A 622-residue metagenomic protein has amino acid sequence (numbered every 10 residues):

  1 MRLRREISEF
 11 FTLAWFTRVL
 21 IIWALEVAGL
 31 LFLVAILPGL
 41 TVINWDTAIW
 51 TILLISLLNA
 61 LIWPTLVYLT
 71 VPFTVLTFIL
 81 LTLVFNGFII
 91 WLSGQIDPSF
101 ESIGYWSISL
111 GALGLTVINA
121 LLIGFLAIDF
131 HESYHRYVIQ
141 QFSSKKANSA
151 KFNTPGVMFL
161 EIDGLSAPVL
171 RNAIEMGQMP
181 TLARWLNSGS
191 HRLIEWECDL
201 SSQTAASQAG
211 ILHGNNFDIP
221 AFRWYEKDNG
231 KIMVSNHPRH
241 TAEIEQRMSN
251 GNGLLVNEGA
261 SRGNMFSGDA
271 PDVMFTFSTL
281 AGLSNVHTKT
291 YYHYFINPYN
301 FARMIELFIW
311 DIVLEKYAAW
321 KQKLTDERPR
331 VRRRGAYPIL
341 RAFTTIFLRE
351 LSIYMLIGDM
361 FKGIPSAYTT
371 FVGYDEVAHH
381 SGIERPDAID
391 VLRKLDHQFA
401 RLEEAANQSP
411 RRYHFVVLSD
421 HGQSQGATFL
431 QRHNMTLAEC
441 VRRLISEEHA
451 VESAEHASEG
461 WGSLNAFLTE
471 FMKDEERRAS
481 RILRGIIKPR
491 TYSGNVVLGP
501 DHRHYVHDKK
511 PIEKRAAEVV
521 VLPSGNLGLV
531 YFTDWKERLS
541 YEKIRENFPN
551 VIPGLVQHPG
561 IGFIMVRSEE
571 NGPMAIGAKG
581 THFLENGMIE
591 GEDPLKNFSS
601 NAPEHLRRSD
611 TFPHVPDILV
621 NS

Functional and structural regions predicted by a protein language model:
M1-W106, L110, G114, I118-F130: Juxtamembrane/disordered regions of integral membrane proteins
H131-S133, G214-G382, I487-V496, L522-Y541 (+4 more regions): His/Asp/Glu-rich, glycine-adjacent segments that coordinate divalent cations and/or stabilize oxyanion chemistry on
S133-S190, R432: Active-site-proximal N-terminal segment of extracellular/periplasmic enzymes that hydrolyze or transfer
N172-A209, G214-D218: Short, structured active-site-proximal loop/turn typified by the sulfatase FGly-forming signature C/S-X-P-X-R
A173-Q178, T279-L283, G382-I389, Q425-V441 (+3 more regions): Short secondary-structure boundary/capping segments
I346-F347, A367, Y374-F415, E439-H449 (+1 more regions): A long, amphipathic alpha-helix that forms part of the scaffold/cap immediately adjacent to metal-dependent active
D396-T436, P573-I576: Metal-dependent active-site segment of extracytoplasmic phospho-/sulfohydrolases and closely related
H421-N526, K579, L584-L595, V615-P616 (+1 more regions): Histidine-centered active-site microenvironments of extracellular/periplasmic hydrolases and transferases
